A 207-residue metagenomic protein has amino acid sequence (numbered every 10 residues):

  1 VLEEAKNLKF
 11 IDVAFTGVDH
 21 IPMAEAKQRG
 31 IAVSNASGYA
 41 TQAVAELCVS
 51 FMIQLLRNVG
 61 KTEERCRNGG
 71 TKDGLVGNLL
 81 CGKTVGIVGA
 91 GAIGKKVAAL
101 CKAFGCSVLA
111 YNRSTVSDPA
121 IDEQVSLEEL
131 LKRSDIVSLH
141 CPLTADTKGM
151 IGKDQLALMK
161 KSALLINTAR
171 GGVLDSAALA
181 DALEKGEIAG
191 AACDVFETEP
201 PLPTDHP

Functional and structural regions predicted by a protein language model:
V1-S34, K132, G152, L158: An N-terminal-biased, well-structured beta-alpha scaffold segment characteristic of Rossmann-like dinucleotide-binding
F10-D12, A32-S34, L109, L164-I166 (+1 more regions): Structural detector of well-ordered beta-strand residues that form the stable sheet scaffold of enzyme domains
V13-A14, N35, F51, H140-L143 (+1 more regions): Short, well-ordered coil/turn residues at beta-beta hairpins and beta-strand->alpha-helix junctions within
R29-I31, A36-T84, K96-A103: Phosphate-binding beta-alpha-beta segment of Rossmann-like dinucleotide-binding domains, i.e., the NAD(P)
T41-A43, L109, S117: Structural/interface elements that position substrates and couple domains in central-metabolism enzymes
A90-G91: Glycine-rich Rossmann-fold phosphate-binding loop(s) that bind the pyrophosphate of adenine dinucleotide cofactors
S107, S114-P207: Rossmann-like adenosine-cofactor binding region
